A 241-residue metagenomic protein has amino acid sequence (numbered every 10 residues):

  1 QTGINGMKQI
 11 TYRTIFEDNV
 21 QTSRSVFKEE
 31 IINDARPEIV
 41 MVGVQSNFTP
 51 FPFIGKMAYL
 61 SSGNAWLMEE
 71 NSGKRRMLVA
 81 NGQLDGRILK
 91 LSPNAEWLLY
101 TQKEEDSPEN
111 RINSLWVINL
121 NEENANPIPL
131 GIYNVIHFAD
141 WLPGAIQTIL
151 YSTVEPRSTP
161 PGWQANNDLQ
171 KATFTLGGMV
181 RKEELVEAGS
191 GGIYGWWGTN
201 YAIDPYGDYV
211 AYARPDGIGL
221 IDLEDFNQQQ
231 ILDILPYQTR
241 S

Functional and structural regions predicted by a protein language model:
Q1-T49: Extracellular modular ligand-binding repeats in secreted and cell-surface proteins
T2-G6, P50, G55-A58, Y209-V210: Short linear motifs in intrinsically disordered
S23, D34, D85, E109-R111: Short loop/turn segments at connectors of secondary-structure elements within structured domains
S25-K28, A80, D233: Short clusters of small/polar residues that mark proteolytic maturation junctions
V42-M77, N81-L91: Beta-strand-rich domains and repeat architectures in extracellular enzymes and scaffolds, especially beta-propellers
N47-P50, G82-T101, A125-S152, E187-Y209 (+1 more regions): Conserved beta-propeller blade repeats
K56, S61-M77, W97, Q102-P129 (+4 more regions): Beta-propeller blade-edge and WD-like acidic-aromatic loop motif
